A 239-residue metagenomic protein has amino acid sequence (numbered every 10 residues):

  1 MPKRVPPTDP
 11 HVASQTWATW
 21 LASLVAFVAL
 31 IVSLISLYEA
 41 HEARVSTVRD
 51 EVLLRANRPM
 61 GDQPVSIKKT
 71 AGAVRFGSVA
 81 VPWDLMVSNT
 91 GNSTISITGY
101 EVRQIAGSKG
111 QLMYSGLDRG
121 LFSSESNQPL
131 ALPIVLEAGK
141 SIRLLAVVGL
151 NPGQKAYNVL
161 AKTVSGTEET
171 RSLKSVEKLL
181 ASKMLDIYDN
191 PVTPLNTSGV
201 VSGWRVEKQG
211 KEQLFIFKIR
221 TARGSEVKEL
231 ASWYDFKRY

Functional and structural regions predicted by a protein language model:
M1-T193, G199, G203-Y239: Membrane-aqueous junction of the first/signal-anchor transmembrane helix in small integral membrane proteins
